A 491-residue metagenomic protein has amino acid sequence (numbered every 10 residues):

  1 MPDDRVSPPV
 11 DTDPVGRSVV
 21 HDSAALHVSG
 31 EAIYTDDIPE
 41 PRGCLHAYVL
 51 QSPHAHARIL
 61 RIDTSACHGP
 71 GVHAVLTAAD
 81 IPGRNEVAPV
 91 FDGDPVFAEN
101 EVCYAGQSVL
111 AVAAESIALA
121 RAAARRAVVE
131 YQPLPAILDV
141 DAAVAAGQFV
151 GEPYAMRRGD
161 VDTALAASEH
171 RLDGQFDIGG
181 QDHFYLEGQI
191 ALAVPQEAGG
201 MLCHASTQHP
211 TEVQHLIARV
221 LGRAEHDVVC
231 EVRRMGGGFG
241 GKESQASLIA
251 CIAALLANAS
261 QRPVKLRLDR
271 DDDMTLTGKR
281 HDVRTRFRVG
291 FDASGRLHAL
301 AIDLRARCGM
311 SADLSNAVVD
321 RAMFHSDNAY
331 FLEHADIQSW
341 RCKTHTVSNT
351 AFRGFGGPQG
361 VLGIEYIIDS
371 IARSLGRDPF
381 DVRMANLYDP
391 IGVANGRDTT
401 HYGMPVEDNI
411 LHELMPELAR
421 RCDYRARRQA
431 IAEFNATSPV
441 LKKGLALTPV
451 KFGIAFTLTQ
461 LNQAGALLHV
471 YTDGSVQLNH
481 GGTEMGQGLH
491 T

Functional and structural regions predicted by a protein language model:
M1-A32, R397-T399, H412-F434, V450 (+2 more regions): Intrinsic disorder at enzyme termini
M1-P153, R171-G174, A259: Flexible, low-hydrophobicity surface segments
R17, S23-G30, Y154-A191, D282-Y366 (+1 more regions): Glycine-rich loop/linker segments at domain edges
V49-A78, L110-E130, A191-S260, A317-A322 (+8 more regions): Alpha-helical support elements that line or immediately flank enzyme active sites and cofactor-binding pockets
N85-V90, A123-R126, A205-S206, Q214-L216 (+9 more regions): Short acidic, glycine/serine/threonine-rich loops at helix termini
G93-L119, G240-A293, N349-S374, D398-Y424: Glycine-rich and small/hydrophobic secondary-structure elements
D177-D182, M384-H469: Accessory "access/gating" subregions that flank catalytic or transport cores
D227-R233, Q261-D271, H298-D303, L332 (+4 more regions): Beta-strand segments within the central parallel beta-sheet cores of soluble alpha/beta enzyme folds
